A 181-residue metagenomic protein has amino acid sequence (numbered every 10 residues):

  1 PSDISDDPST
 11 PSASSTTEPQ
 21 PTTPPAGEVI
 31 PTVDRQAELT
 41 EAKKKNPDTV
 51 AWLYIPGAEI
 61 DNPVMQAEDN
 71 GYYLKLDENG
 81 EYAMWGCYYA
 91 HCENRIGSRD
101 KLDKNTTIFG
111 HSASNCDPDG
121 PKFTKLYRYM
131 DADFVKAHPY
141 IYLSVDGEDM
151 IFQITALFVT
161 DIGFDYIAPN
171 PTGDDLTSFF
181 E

Functional and structural regions predicted by a protein language model:
P1-E181: Solvent-exposed, non-transmembrane regions of membrane-associated and secreted proteins
